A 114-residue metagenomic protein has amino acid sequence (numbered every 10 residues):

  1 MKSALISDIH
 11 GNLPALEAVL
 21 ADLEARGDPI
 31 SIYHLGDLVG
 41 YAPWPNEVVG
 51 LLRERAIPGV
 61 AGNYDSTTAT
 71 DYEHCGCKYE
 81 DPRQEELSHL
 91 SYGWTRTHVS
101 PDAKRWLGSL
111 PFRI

Functional and structural regions predicted by a protein language model:
M1-I57: N-terminal active-site segment of His-dependent metallophosphoesterases
V48-V49, E54-I114: Active-site neighborhood of divalent metal-dependent phosphoester bond hydrolases
